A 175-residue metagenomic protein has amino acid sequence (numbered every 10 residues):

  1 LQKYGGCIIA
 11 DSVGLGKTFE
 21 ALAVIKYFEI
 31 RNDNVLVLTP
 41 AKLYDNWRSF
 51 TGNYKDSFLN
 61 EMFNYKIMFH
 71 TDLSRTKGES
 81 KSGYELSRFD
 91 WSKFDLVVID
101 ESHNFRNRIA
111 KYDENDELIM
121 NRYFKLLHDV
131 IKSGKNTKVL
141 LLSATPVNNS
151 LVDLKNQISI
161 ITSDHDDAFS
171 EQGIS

Functional and structural regions predicted by a protein language model:
K3-I9, D33, T137-K138: Pre-Walker A (Motif I) flank of P-loop NTPase domains
Y4-A23: Walker A/P-loop
I8, S12, E101-N104, A144-P146: Conserved coupling segment at the C-terminus of the helicase ATP-binding
S12, V24-F28, Q157: Hydrophobic residues on the short alpha-helix immediately C-terminal to a glycine-rich phosphate/catalytic loop
V13, G134-S150: Conserved helicase ATPase motor motifs in RecA-like P-loop NTPase domains
T18-E20, K26-I131, H165-S175: SF2 helicase/translocase NTPase motor core, specifically the RecA-like lobe 1 inter-motif segment between Walker
F94, L140-L142, K155: Inter-lobe connector of SF1/SF2 helicase motors
L154-D167: A short helix-turn-beta junction within AAA+ P-loop NTPase domains corresponding to the substrate/partner-engaging
